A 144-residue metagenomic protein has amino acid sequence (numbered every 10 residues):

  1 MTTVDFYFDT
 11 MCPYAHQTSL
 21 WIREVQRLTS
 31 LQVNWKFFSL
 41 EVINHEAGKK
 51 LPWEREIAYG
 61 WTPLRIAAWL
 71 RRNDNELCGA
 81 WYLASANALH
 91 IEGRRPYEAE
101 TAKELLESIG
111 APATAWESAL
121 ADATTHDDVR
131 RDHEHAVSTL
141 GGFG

Functional and structural regions predicted by a protein language model:
M1-D5: Extreme N-terminal starter segment of soluble prokaryotic enzymes
Y7-P13, I43, L120-H126: Short linear motifs at secondary-structure transitions and domain/linker junctions
F8, W53, D132-E134: Short secondary-structure boundary micro-motifs
T10, H16-E104: Structural alpha/beta surface segment adjacent to cysteine/selenocysteine redox centers across thiol/disulfide enzymes
T18-L28, E92-G144: C-terminal cap of thioredoxin/glutaredoxin-like
